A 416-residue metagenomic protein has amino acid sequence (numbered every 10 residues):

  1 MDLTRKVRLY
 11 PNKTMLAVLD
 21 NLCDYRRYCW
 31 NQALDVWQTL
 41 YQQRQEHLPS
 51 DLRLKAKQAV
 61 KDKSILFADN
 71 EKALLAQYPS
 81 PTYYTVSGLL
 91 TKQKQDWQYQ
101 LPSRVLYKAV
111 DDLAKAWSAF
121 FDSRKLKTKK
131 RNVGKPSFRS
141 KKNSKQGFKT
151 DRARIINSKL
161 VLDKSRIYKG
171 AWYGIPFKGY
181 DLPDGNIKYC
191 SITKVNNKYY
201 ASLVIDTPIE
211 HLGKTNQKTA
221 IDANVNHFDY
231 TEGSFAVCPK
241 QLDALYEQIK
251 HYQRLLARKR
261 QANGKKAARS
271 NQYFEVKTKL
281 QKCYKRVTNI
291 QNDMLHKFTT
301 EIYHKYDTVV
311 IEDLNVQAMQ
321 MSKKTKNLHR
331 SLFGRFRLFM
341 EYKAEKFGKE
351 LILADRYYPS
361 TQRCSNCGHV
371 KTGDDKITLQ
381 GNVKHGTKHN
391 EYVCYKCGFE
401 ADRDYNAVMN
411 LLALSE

Functional and structural regions predicted by a protein language model:
M1-E416: Nucleic-acid substrate recognition interfaces
